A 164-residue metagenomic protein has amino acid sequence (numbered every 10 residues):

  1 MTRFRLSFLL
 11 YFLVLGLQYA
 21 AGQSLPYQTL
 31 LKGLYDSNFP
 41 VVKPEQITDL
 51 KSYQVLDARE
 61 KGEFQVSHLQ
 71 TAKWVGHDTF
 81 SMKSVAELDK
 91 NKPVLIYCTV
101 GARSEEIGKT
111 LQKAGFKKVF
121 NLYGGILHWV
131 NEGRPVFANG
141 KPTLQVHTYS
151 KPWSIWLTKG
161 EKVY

Functional and structural regions predicted by a protein language model:
M1-Y27: Bacterial Sec-dependent N-terminal signal peptides
A21-P44, K61-K92, E105-Y164: Rhodanese-like catalytic fold shared by cysteine-dependent sulfurtransferases and DSP/PTP-type phosphatases
P44-K51: A short acidic-Thr-Gly-centered motif at the start of a beta-strand
K51-Y53, N91-P93: A general structural motif
V55-D57: Structural scaffold elements adjacent to functional motifs in cytosolic proteins
Y97: Short, surface-exposed ligand- or partner-binding patches at beta-edge/loop junctions that are enriched in aromatics
G101: Conserved G/P- and acidic residue-centered "switch" motifs that form tight phosphate/ATP-binding loops in soluble
